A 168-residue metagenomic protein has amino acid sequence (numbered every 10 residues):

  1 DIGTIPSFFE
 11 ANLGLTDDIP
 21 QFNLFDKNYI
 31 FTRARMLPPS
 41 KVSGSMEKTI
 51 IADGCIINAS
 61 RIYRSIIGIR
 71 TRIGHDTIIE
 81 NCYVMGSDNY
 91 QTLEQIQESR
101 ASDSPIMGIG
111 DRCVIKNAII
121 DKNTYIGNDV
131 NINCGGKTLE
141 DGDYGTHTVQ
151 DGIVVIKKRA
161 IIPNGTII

Functional and structural regions predicted by a protein language model:
D1-I168: Left-handed beta-helix
